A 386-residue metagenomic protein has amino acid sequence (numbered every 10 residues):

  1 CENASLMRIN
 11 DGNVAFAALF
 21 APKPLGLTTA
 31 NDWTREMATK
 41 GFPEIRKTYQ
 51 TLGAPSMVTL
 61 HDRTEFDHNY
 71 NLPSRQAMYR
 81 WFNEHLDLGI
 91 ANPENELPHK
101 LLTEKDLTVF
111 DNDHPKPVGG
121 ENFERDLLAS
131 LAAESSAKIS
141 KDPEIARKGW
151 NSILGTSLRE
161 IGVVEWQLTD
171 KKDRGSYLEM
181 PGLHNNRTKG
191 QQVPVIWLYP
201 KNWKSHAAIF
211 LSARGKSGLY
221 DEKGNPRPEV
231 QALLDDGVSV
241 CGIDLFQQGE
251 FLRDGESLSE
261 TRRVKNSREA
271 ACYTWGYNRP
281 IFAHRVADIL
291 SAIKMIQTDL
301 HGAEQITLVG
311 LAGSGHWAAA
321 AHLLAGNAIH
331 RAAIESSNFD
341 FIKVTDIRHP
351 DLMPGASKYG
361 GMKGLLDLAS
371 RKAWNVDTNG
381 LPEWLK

Functional and structural regions predicted by a protein language model:
C1-M7, A15-A18, Q305, A318 (+2 more regions): Serine-hydrolase-like catalytic core of hydrolytic proteins
E2-I9, M353-K358: N-terminal glycine-rich dinucleotide-binding loop that anchors FAD/FMN and/or NAD(P) in oxidoreductases
A4-S5, K23-L25, H322: N-terminal cap/leader regions of alpha/beta-hydrolase-fold enzymes, predominantly small-molecule hydrolases
M7, D11, P280-A283: Short, solvent-exposed segments of well-ordered alpha helices
D11-V14, R227-P228, A319, G361-G364: A generic local structural motif
A21, T28-A208, G215-N225, Q231-S239 (+3 more regions): Alpha/beta-hydrolase-fold serine-hydrolase catalytic core, especially in secreted/extracellular enzymes
T307-L311, E335: Short beta-strand immediately N-terminal to the catalytic nucleophile in serine-hydrolase-like folds
G310-H322: Glycine-rich nucleophile elbow surrounding the catalytic serine of serine-hydrolase chemistry
